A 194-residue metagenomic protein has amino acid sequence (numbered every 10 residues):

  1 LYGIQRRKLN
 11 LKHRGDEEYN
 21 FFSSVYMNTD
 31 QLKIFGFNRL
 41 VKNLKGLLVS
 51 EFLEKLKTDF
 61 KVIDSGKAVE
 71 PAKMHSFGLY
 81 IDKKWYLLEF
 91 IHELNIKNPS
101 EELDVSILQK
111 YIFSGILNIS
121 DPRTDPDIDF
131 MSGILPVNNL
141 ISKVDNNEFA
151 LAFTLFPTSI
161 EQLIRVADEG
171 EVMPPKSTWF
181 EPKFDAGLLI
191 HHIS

Functional and structural regions predicted by a protein language model:
L1-S194: Surface-exposed, charge/polar-rich loops and edge strands
